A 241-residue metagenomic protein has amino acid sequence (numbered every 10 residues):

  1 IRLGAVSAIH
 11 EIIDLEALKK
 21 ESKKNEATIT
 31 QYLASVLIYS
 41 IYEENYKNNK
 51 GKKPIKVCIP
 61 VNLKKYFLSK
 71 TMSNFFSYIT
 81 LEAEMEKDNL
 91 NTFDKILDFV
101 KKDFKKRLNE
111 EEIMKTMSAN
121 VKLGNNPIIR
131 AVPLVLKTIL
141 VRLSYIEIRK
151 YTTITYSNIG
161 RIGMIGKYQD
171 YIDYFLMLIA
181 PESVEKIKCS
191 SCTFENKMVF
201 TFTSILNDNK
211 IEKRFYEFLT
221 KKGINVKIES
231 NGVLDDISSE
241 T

Functional and structural regions predicted by a protein language model:
I1-A27: Flexible, P/S/T/G-rich "lid" or insertion loops adjacent to the active sites of thioester-utilizing
H10, K19, Y42-T241: Acyl-thioester-dependent acyl-group transfer interface
I29-I38: Short amphipathic alpha-helical segments
